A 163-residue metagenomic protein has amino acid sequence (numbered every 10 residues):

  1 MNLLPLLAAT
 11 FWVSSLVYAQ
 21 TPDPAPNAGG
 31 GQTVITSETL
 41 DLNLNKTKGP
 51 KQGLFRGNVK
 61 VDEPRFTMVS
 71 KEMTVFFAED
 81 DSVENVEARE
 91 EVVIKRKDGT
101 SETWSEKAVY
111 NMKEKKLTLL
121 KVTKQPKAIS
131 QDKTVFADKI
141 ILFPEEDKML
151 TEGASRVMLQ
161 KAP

Functional and structural regions predicted by a protein language model:
M1-P163: Mature-chain termini and adjacent capping regions
